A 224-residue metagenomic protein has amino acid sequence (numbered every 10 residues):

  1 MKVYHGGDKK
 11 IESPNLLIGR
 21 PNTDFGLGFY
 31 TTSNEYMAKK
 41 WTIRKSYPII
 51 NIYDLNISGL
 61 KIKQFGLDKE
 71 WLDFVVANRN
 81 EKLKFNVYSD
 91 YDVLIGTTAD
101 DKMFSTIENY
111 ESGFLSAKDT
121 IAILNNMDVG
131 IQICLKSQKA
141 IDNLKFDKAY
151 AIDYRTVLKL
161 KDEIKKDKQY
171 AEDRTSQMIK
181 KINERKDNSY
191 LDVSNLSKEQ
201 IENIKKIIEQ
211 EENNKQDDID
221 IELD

Functional and structural regions predicted by a protein language model:
M1-D24, I43, Y53-L55: ADP-ribose/NAD+-binding catalytic cleft of ART/PARP-like enzymes
M1-Y4, P21-G28, N80, M103-T106: N-terminal start-of-chain detector that recognizes signal peptides and the immediate post-cleavage beginning
D8-I11, F29-S33, S112-G113: A short linear-motif detector with a strong N-terminal bias
K10, E35-Y36, S58-L60: Short, charged/polar surface micro-motifs in flexible loops or helix N-caps
R20-R44: Extended catalytic/binding region for NAD+/ADP-ribose chemistry, centered on the ART fold
G28, L55-S58: Short charge-dense sequence patches
R44-P48, I57-D224: Conserved NAD+-utilizing ADP-ribose enzyme module
